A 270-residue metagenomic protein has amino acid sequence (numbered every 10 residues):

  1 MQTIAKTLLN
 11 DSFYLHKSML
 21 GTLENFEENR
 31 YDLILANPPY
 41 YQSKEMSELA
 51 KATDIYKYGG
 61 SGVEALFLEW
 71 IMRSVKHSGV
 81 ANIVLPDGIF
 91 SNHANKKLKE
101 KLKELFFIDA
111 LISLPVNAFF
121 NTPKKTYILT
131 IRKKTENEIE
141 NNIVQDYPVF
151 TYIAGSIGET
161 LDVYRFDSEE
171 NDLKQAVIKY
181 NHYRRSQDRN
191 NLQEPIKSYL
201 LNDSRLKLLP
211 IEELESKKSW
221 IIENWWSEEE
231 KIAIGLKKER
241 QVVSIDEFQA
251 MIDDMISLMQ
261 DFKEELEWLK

Functional and structural regions predicted by a protein language model:
Q2-F26: S-adenosyl-L-methionine
E28, D32-K270: A conserved structural/catalytic subdomain of Rossmann-like adenosyl-cofactor enzymes
